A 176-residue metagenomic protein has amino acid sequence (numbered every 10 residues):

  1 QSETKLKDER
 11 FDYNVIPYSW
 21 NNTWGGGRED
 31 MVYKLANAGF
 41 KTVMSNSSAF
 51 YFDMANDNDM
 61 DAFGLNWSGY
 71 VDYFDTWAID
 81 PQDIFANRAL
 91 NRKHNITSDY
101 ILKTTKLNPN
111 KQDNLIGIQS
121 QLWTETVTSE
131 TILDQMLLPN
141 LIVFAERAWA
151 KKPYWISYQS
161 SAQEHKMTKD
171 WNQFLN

Functional and structural regions predicted by a protein language model:
Q1-N176: Substrate-binding groove of N-acetylhexosamine-processing glycoside hydrolases
